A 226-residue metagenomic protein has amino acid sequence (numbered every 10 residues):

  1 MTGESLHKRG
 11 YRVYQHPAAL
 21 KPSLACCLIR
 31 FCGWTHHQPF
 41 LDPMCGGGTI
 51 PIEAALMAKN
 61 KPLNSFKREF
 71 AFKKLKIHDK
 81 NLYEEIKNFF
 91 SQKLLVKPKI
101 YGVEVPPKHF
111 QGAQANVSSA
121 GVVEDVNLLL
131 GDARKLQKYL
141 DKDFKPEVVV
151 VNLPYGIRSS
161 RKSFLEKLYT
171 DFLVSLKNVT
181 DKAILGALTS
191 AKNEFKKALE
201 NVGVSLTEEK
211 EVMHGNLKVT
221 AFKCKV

Functional and structural regions predicted by a protein language model:
M1-V13: Non-catalytic substrate-recognition/targeting regions of SAM-dependent transferases
Y11-H16, L153-K167: Glycine-rich phosphate-binding "P-loop"
L20-K135: Conserved S-adenosyl-L-methionine
H37, K97, D143-P146, K182: A general structural motif
M57, A120, Y139, S175-D181: Conserved helix-to-beta-strand junction in the class I
P107-A113, R161-V226: Conserved Class I SAM-dependent methyltransferase catalytic core
R134-V150: A short acidic, Gly/Pro-enriched loop at the edge of an enzyme's catalytic core that lines a small-molecule cofactor
